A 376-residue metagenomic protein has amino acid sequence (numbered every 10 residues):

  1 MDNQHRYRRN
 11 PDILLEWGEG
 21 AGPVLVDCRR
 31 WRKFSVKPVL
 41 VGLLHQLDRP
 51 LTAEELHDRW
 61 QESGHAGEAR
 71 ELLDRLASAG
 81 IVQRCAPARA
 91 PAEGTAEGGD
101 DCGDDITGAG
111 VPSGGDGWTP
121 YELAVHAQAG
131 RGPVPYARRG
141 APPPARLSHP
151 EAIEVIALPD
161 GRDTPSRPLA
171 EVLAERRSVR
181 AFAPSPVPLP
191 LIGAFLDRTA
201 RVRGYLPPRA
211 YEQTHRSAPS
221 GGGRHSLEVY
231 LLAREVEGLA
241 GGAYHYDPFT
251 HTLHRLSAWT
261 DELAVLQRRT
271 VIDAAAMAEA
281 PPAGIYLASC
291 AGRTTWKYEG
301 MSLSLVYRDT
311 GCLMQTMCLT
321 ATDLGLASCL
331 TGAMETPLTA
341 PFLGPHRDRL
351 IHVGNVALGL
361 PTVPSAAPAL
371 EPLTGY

Functional and structural regions predicted by a protein language model:
M1-W31: Long, low-complexity, charged/polar intrinsically disordered regions in eukaryotic proteins
R29-P159: Long, charge-rich, low-complexity alpha-helical segments
A157-A181, A288-G300: Residues forming anionic-ligand binding surfaces in small-molecule and nucleic-acid pockets of primarily soluble enzymes
L189-G238: Active-site pocket-lining segments that scaffold enzyme catalytic pockets across diverse folds
F195, V229, I285-L287, A291-R293 (+1 more regions): Small-aliphatic-rich amphipathic alpha-helix that forms the alpha element of a beta-alpha
G223-T310: Glycine/small-residue-rich phosphate/adenosyl-binding loop
L253, I351-Y376: C-terminal helix-cap and adjacent tail motif
P341-D348: Short proline/glycine-enriched turn/loop segments at secondary-structure junctions
